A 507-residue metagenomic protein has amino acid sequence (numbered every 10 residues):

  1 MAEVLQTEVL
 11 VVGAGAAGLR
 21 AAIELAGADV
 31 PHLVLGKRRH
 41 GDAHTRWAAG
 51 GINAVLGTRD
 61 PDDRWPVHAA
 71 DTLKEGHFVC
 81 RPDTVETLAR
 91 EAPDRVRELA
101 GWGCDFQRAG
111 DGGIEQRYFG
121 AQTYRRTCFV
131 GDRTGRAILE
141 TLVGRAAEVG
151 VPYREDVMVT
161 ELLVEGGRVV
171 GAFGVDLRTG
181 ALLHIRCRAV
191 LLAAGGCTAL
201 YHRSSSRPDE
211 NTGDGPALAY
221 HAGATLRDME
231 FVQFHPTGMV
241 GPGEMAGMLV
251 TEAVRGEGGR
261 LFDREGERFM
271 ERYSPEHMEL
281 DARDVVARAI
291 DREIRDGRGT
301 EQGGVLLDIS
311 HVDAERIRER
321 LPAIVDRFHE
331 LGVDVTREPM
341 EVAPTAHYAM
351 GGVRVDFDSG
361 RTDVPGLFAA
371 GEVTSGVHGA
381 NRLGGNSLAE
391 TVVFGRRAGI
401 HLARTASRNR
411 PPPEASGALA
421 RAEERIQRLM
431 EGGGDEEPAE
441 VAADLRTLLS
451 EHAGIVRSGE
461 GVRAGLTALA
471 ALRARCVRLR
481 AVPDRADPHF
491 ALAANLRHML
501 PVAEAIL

Functional and structural regions predicted by a protein language model:
A2-L5, A16, A21-E24, A28-V30 (+11 more regions): Glycine- and aromatic-enriched mobile tails/lids
V4-T7, T179-A189, D363-V364: Core beta-strand elements of the Rossmann-like FAD/NAD(P) dinucleotide-binding domain in flavoenzyme oxidoreductases
P31-G36, D228: Short beta-strand "acidic-cap" motif of Rossmann-like dinucleotide-binding folds
R38-L73, H77, E244-M248: Conserved N-terminal glycine-rich FAD pyrophosphate-binding loop of Rossmann-like flavoproteins
C80-P93, R126-G144, R154, S205-G213 (+2 more regions): Short beta-strand to alpha-helix junction loop
A100-A181, R186, A193, G238-G241: Conserved redox-cofactor binding core of oxidoreductases
C187-A189, A193-T198, V373-T374: Glycine-/small-residue-rich beta->alpha transition segments that form the dinucleotide
L218, A224-M340, V392, H401-R408 (+1 more regions): An anion/pyrophosphate-binding glycine-rich loop and adjacent beta-alpha core in soluble alpha-beta enzymes
